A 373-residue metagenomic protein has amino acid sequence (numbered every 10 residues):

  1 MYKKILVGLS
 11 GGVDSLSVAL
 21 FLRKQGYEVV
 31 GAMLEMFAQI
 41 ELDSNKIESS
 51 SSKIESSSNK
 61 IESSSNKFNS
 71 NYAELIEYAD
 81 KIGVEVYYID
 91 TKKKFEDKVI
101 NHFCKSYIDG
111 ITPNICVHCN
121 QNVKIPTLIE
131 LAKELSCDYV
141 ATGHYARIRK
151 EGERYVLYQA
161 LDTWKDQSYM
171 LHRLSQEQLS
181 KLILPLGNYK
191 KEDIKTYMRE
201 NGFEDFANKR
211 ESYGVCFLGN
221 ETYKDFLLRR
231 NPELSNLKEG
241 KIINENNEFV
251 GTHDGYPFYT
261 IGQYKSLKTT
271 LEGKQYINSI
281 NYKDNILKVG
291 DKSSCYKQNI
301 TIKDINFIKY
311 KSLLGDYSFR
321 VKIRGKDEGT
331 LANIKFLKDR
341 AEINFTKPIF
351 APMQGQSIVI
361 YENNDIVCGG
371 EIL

Functional and structural regions predicted by a protein language model:
M1-H172, E192-D193, I277: ATP-dependent adenylation/nucleotidyltransferase module used to activate substrates
Y2, S10, A141-R149, E153-L373: AMP-forming adenylation/ATP pyrophosphatase catalytic core
